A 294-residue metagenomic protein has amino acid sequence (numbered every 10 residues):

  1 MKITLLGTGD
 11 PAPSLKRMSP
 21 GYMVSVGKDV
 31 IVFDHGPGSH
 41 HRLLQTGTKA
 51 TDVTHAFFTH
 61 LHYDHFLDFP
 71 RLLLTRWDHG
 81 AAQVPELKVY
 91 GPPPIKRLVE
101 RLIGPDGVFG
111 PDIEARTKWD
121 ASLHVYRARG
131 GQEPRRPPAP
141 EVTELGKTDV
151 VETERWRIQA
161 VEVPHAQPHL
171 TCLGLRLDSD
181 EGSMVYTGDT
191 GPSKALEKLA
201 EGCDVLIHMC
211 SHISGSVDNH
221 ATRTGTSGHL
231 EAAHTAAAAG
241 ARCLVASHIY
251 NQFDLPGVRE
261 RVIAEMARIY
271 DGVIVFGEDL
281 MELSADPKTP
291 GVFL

Functional and structural regions predicted by a protein language model:
M1-M184, I263-F293: Binuclear metal-dependent hydrolase catalytic cores
L173-G174, E181-V185, T190-M281: Cap/insert and terminal regions of metallo-dependent hydrolase folds
